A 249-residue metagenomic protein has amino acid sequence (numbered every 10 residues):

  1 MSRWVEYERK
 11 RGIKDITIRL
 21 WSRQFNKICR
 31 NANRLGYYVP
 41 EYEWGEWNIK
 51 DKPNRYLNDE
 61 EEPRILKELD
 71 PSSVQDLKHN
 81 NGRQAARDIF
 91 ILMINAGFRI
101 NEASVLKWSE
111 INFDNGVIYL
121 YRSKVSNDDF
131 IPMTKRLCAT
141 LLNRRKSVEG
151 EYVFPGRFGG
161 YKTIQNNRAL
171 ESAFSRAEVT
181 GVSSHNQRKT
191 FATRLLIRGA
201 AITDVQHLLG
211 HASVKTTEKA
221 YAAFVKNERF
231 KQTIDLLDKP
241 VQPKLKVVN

Functional and structural regions predicted by a protein language model:
M1-R30, Y37, S72-G82, G159-Q165 (+1 more regions): N-terminal core-binding DNA-recognition domain of tyrosine site-specific recombinases/integrases
I16, R34, D88-I91, N95-E102 (+3 more regions): C-terminal catalytic core of tyrosine-transesterase DNA break-rejoin enzymes
R19, R34-I100, S104, K124-S126 (+1 more regions): Basic, Lys/Arg- and aromatic-enriched nucleic-acid-binding interface segment
E46-W47, K78-H79, A96, N101 (+2 more regions): Basic, Lys/Arg-rich DNA-contacting stretches centered on the C-terminal catalytic core of tyrosine recombinase systems
Y56, R122-S126, L209-I234: Catalytic-site neighborhood detector that most strongly recognizes the C-terminal catalytic loop/helix of tyrosine
K67, P71, N143, G156-F158 (+1 more regions): C-terminal secondary-structure termini that scaffold catalytic or DNA-interacting sites
E110-V117, G181, A200-A220: Short, polar N-cap/turn motifs at the start of nucleic acid-interacting alpha helices
T134-T180: Active-site/catalytic core of tyrosine-dependent DNA strand-transfer enzymes
